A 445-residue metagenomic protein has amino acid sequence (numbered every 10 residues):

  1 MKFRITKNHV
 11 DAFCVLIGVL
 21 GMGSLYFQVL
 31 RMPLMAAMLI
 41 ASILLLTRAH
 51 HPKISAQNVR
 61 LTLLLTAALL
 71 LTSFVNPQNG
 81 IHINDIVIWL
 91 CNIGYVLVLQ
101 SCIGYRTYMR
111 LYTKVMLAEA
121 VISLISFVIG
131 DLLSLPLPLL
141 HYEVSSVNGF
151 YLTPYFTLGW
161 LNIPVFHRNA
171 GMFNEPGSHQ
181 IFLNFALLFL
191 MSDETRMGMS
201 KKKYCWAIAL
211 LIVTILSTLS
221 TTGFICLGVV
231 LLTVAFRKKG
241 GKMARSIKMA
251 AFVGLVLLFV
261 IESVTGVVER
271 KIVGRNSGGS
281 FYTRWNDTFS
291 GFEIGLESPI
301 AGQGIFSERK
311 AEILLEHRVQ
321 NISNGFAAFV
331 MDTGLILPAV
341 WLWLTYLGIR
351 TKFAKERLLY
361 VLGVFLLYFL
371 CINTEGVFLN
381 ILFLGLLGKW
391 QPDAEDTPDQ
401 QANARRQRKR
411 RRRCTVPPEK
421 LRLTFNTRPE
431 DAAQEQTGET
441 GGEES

Functional and structural regions predicted by a protein language model:
A12-S24, L39-L99, V121, G363-F369: N-terminal hydrophobic segments of proteins, predominantly signal-anchor/transmembrane helices of inner/organellar
I17-L30, T72, I83-N84, L219-T222 (+2 more regions): Membrane helix-loop boundary segments at the extracytoplasmic
M38-L44, V361-F369, T374-N426, G442-E443: Transmembrane alpha-helices of multi-pass inner-membrane enzymes
F74, I125-D131, A235-R275: A membrane-periplasm/extracellular boundary helix in multi-pass inner-membrane enzymes that assemble envelope glycans
P77-D131, W341-T345: Transmembrane alpha-helical segments and their membrane-water interfaces
T113-L133, F156-T218, F224-F236: Alpha-helical transmembrane segments of multi-pass inner-membrane proteins
G198-Y204, G228-K239, A244-K248, D332-F369: Hydrophobic transmembrane alpha-helices and their immediate junctions
V267-T333: Long extracytoplasmic/lumenal interhelical loops at the membrane interface of multi-pass membrane proteins
